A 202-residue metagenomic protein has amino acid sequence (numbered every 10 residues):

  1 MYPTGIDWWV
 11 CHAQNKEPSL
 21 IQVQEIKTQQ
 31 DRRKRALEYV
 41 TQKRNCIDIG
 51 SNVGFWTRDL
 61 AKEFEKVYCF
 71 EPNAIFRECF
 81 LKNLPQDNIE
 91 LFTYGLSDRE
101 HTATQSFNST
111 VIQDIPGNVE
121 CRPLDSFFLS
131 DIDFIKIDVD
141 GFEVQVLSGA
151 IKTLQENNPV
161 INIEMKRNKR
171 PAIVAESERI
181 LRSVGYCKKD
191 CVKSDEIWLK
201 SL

Functional and structural regions predicted by a protein language model:
M1-N83, I115, F128, R167 (+2 more regions): S-adenosyl-L-methionine
Q22-I47, T104, N108-N157, N168-A172 (+1 more regions): Short internal loop-to-helix segment that lines adenine-nucleotide cofactor pockets
S51, P72, Y94-D98, V139 (+1 more regions): Hydrophobic pocket-lining residues within nucleotide cofactor-binding pockets
F55-D59, C79, T93, D138 (+1 more regions): Phosphate- and divalent-cation-binding pockets in alpha/beta enzyme and binding domains that engage nucleotide-derived
A74-T110: Core alpha/beta nucleotide-donor-binding catalytic domains of modification enzymes
F92-Y94, L124, C191-K193: Conserved beta-strand termini and adjacent loop/short-helix elements that scaffold enzyme active sites in alpha/beta
P159-I163: Proline-aspartate-enriched helix->loop->beta-strand connector
